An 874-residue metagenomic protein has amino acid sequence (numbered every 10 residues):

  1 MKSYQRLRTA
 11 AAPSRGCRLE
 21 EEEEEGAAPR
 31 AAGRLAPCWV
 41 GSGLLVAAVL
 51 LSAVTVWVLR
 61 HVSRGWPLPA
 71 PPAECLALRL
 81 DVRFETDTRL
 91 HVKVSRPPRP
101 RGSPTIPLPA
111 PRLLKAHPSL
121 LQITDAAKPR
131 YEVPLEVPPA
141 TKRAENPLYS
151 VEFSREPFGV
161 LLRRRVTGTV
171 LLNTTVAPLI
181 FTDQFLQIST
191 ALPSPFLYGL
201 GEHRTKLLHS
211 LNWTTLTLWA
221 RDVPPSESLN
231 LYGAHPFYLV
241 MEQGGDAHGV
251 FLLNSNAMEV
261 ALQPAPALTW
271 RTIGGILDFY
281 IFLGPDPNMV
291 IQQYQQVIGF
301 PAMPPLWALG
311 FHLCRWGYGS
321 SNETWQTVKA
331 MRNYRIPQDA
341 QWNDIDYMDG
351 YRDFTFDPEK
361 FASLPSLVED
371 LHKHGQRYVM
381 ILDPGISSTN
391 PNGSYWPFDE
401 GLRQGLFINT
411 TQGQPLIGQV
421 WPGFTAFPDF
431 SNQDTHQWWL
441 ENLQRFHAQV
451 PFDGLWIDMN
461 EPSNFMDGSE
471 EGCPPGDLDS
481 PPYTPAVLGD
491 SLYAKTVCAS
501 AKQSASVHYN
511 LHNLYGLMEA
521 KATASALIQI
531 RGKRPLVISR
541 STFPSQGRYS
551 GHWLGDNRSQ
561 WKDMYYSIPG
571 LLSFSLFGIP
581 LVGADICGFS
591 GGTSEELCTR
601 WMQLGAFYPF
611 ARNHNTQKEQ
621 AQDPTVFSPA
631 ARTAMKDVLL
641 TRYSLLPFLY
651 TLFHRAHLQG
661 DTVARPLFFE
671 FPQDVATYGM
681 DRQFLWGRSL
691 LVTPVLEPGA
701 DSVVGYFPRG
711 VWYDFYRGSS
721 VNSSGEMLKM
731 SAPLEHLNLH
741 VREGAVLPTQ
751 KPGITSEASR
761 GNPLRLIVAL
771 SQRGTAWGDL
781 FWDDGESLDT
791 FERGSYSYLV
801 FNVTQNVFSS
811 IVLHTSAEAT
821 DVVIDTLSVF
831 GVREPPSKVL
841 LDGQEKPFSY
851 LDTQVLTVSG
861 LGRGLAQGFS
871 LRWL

Functional and structural regions predicted by a protein language model:
M1-P37: Short, low-complexity, Lys/Arg-enriched N-terminal segments of secretory-pathway carbohydrate enzymes
S3-R6, R34-P69, G168-E743, Q750 (+1 more regions): Catalytic-domain carbohydrate-binding cleft regions of carbohydrate-active enzymes
R15-E23, W57-E74, L78-P100: Long, charged/polar, low-complexity intrinsically disordered N-terminal extensions that precede catalytic
E74-A77, R83-A144, T182: A low-complexity, Ser/Thr/Gly/Pro-enriched, surface-exposed linker/loop concept that marks segments flanking
V82, V92-V94, L148, L690-P694 (+1 more regions): Short, well-ordered beta-strand segments enriched in hydrophobic/aromatic residues
H117-L135, F715-L734, K838-G860: Solvent-exposed beta-strand/loop surfaces of large extracellular or lumenal domains
L148-L172: Hydrophobic or amphipathic alpha-helical targeting/insertion segments
P225, V741-Q844, G862-G868, W873-L874: Accessory, solvent-exposed terminal regions and/or long lumenal/extracellular loops of proteins
